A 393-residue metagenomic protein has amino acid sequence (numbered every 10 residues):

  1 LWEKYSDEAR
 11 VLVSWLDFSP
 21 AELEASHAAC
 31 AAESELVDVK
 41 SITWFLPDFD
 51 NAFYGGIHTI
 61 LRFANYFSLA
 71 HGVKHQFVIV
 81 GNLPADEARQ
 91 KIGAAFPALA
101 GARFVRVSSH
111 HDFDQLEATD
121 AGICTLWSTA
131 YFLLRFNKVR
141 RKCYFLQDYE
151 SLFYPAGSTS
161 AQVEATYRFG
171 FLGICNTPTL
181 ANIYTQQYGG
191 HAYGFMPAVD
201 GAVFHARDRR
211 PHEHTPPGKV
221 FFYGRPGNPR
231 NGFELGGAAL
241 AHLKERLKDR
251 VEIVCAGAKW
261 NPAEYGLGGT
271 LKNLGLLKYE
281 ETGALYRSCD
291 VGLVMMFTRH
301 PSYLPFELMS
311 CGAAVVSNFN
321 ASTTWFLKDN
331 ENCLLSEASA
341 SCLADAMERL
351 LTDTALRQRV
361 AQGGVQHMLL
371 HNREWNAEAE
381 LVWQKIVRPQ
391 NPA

Functional and structural regions predicted by a protein language model:
A21-A32, S151-G157, M196-P216: Acidic anion/phosphate-binding donor-loop and adjacent secondary structure in glycosyltransferase catalytic cores
G56-T59, N65, Q76-I79, I183-G190 (+3 more regions): Conserved catalytic-core segment of nucleotide-activated headgroup transferases in glycan assembly
H110-A118, A156-I174: Membrane-proximal helix-turn-helix segments that form the acceptor-binding/catalytic region of lipid-linked
D120, R287-H300, A313: Acidic donor-binding loop of glycosyltransferase active sites
S128, F132-L133, F153, F169-A192: A short, active-site helix/loop in glycosyltransferases that binds the activated sugar's phosphate group
A314-N318: Short hydrophobic beta-strand element within catalytic cores of glycosyltransferases and related nucleotide-activated
D329-A340, R349-T354: Conserved acidic donor-binding segment of nucleotide-sugar-dependent glycosyltransferases
A338, A355-V387: A charged, aromatic-enriched C-terminal amphipathic alpha-helix characteristic of glycosyltransferases across folds
